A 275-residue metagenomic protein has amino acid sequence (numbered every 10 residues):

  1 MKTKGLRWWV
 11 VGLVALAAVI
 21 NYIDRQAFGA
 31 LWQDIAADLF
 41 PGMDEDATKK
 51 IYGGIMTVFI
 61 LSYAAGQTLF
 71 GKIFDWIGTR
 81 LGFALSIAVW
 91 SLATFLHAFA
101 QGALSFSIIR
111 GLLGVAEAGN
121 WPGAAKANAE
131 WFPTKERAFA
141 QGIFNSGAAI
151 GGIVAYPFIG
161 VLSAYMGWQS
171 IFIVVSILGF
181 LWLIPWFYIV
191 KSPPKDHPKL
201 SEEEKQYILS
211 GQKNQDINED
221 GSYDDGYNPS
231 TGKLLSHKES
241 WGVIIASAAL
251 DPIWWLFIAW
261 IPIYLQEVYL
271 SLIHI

Functional and structural regions predicted by a protein language model:
M1-T3, P193-G242, V268: Juxtamembrane intracellular "pre-TM" segments in multi-pass secondary transporters
W9-P41, F257-P262: Extracytoplasmic
Q26, I60-T68, G152-I153: Residue-level signature of mid-helix packing/kink "hotspots" within the transmembrane helices of 12-pass Major
F28-G29, H237-I273: Extracytoplasmic gate region of multi-pass secondary transporters
W32-A65: Extracellular/periplasmic helix-loop-helix junction of adjacent transmembrane segments in MFS-like secondary
A65-Q101: Conserved MFS/SLC helix-loop-helix module at the cytosolic interface between two early adjacent transmembrane helices
I109-A149: Cytoplasmic helix-loop-helix junction between adjacent transmembrane helices in 12-TM secondary transporters
A148-P194: Helix-loop-helix hairpin linking two adjacent transmembrane segments in secondary transporters
